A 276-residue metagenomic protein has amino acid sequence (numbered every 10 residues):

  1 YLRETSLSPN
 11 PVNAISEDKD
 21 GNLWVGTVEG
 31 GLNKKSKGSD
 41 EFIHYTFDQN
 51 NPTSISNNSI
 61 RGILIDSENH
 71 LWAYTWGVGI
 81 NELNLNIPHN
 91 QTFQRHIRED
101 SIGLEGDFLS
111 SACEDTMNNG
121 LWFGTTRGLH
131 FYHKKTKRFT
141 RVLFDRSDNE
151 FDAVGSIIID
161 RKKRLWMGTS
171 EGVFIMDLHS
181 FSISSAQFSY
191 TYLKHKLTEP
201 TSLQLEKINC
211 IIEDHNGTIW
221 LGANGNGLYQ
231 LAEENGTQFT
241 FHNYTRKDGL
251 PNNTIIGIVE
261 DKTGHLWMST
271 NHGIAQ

Functional and structural regions predicted by a protein language model:
Y1-Q276: Carboxylate-rich, polar loop motifs that coordinate divalent cations or form catalytic acidic clusters
